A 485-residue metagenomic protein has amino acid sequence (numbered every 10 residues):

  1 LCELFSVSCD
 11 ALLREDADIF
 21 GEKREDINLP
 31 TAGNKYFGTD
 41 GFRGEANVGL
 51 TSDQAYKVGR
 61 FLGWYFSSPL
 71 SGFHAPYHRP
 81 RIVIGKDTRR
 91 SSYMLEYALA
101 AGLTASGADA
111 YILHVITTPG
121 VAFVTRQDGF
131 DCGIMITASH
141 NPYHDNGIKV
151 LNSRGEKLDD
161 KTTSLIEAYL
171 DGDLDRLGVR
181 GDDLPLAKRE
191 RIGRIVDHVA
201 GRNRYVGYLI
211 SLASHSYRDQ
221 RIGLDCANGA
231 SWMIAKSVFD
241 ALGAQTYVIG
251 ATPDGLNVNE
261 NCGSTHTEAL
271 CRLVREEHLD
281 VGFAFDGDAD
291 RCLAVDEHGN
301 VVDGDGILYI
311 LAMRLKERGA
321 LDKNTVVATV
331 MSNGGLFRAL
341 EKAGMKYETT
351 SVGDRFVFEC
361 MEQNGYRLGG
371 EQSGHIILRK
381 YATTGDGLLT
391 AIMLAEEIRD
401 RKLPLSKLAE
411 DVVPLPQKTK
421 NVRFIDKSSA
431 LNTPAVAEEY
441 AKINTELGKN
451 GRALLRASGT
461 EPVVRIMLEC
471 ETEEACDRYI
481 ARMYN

Functional and structural regions predicted by a protein language model:
F5-E22: Short C-terminal boundary/hinge segments that cap the last helix of small helical domains
R24-A101, A105-S106, R191-I222, S428-N432: An N-terminal, well-structured beta->alpha segment
P30, E45, N146-E277: Gly/Ser/Thr-enriched, mixed-charge loops and adjacent short helices that form phosphate/oxyanion-binding elements
D40, I84, V121, I134 (+11 more regions): Buried hydrophobic positions in well-ordered alpha/beta secondary-structure cores of metabolic enzymes
S71-G72, R81-D145, S237-V295: N-terminal small/polar loop signature for handling phosphorylated ligands or for N-terminal nucleophile
D145, V281, R318-N485: Phosphate-binding and adjacent anionic-ligand microenvironments
K157-D159, V248, N300-G319, G387-E396 (+2 more regions): Gly/Ser/Thr-rich active-site loops/lids in small-molecule metabolic enzymes that frequently grip phosphoryl groups
S164, A168-V206, S211, E297-Q372 (+1 more regions): Proline/glycine-rich low-complexity loops and linkers
